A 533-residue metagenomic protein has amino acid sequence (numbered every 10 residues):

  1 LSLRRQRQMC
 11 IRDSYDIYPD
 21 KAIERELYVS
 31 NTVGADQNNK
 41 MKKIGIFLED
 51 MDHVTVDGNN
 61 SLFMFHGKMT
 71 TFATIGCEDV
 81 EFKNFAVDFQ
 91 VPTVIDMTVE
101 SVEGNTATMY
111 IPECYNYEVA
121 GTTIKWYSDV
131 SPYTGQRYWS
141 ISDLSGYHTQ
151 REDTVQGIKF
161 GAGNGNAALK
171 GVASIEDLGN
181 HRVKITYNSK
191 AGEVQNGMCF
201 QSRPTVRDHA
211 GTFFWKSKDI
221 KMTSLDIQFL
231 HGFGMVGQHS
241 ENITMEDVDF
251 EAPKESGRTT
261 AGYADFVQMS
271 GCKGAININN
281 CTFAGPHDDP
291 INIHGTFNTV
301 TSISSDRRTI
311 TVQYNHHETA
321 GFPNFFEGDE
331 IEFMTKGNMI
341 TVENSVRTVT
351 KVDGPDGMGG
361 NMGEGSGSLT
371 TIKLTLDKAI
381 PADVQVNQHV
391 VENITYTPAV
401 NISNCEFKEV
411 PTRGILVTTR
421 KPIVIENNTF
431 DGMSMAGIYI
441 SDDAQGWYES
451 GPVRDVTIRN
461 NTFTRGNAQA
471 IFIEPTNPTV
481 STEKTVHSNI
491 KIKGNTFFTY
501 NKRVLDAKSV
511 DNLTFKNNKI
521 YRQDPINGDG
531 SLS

Functional and structural regions predicted by a protein language model:
L1-R7, I11: Single conserved hydrophobic/aromatic residue that forms the stacking wall/gate of nucleotide- or nucleobase-binding
R5, D16-T55, M64-K83, V91-T106 (+8 more regions): Extracellular beta-strand-rich solenoid/capping regions of secreted or surface-exposed proteins that bind or remodel
D52, C77-E81, S217-K221, Q238-T244 (+7 more regions): Short "repeat-start/strand-capping" segments in structured domains, especially the N-termini of parallel beta-helix
F65, F89-Q90, C114-I175, A320-G367: Ser/Thr/Gly-rich low-complexity blocks that favor extended beta-strand/coil architectures
F65-T71, V91-I95, H209-G211, H231-V236 (+8 more regions): Short glycine/acidic-rich loop motifs that flank beta-strands on beta-rich extracellular proteins
V155-R207, S345, K351-V400, K408: Small/polar beta-strand repeat architecture
G157-G257, D265-M269, I276, N280-T282 (+2 more regions): Alpha-solenoid helical-repeat scaffolds
